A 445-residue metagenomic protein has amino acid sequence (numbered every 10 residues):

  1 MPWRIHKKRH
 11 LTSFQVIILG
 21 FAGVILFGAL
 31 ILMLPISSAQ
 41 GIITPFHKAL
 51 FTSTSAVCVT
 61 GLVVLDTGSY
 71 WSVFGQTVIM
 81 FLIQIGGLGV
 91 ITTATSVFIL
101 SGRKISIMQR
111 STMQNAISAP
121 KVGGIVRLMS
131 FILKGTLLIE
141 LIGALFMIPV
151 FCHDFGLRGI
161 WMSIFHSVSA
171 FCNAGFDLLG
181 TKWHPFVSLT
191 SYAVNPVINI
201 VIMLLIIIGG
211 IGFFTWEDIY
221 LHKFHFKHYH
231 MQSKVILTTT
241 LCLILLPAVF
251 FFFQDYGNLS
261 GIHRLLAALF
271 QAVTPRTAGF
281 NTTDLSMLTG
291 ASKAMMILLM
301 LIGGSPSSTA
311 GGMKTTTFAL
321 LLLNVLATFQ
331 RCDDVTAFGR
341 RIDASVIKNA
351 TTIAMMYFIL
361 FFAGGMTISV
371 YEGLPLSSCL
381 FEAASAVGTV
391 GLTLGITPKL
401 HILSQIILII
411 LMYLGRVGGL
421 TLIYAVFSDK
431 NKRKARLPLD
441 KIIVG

Functional and structural regions predicted by a protein language model:
M1-G445: Membrane-proximal intracellular helices of multi-pass ion channels
